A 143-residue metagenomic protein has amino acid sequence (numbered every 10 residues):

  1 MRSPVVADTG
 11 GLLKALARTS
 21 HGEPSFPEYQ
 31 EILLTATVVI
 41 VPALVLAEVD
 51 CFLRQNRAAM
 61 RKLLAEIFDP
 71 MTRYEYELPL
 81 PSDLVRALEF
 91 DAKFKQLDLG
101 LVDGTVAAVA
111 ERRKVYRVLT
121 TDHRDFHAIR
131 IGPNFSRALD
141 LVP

Functional and structural regions predicted by a protein language model:
M1-V41, L53-A65: Short, well-structured N-terminal submotif of metal-dependent ribonuclease cores
R2, R113-P143: Acidic, PIN/NYN-like endoribonuclease modules and their adjacent C-terminal/linker elements
V5-D8, K14, V41-P42, L99-L101 (+2 more regions): Histidine- and aromatic-rich ligand-binding microenvironments
L12-L13, L46, F126: A generic structural signal for short hydrophobic patches within well-formed alpha-helices
T35-A36, P70-R73: Structured helix-beta-strand junction loops
L44-V45, D50: Extended low-complexity intrinsically disordered regions
E75-T121: Active-site neighborhoods of divalent-metal-dependent phosphate/nucleic-acid chemistry enzymes
